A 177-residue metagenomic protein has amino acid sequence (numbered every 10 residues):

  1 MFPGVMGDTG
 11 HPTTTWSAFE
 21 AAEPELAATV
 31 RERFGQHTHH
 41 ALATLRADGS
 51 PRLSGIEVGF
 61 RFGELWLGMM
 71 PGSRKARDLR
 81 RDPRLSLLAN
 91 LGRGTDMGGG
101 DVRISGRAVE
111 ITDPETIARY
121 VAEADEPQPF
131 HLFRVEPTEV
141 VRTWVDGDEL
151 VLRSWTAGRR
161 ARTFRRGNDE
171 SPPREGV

Functional and structural regions predicted by a protein language model:
M1-E25, D96-V177: Charged, gly/pro-rich active-site loop segments
W16-A47, N168-E170: Short, conserved active-site entrance elements at the starts or edges of catalytic domains
A27, G72-S73: Structural motif corresponding to alpha-helix initiation and N-cap regions
H37-P71, R77-L79, S86-L91: Short beta-strand segments
H39, E64, R84, D101 (+1 more regions): A residue-level signal for beta-strand positions that form part of recognition/binding surfaces within mature
G72, P83-L91, P114-E126: Short acidic (Asp/Glu) patches
